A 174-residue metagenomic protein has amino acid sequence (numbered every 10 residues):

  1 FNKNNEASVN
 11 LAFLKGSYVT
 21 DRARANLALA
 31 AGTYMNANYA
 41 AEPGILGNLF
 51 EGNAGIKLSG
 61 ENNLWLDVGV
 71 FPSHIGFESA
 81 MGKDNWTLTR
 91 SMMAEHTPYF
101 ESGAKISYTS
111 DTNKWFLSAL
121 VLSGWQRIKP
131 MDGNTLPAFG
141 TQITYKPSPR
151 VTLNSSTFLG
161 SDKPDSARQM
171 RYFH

Functional and structural regions predicted by a protein language model:
F1, S155-L159, P164: Outer-membrane beta-barrel transmembrane domain signature of Gram-negative proteins, especially the mid-to-C-terminal
F1-R127, G133-P137, T144-T152: Outer membrane beta-barrel
K129, K163-A167: Solvent-exposed loop segments that connect transmembrane elements
Q169-H174: Oxyanion-binding "anion nests"
